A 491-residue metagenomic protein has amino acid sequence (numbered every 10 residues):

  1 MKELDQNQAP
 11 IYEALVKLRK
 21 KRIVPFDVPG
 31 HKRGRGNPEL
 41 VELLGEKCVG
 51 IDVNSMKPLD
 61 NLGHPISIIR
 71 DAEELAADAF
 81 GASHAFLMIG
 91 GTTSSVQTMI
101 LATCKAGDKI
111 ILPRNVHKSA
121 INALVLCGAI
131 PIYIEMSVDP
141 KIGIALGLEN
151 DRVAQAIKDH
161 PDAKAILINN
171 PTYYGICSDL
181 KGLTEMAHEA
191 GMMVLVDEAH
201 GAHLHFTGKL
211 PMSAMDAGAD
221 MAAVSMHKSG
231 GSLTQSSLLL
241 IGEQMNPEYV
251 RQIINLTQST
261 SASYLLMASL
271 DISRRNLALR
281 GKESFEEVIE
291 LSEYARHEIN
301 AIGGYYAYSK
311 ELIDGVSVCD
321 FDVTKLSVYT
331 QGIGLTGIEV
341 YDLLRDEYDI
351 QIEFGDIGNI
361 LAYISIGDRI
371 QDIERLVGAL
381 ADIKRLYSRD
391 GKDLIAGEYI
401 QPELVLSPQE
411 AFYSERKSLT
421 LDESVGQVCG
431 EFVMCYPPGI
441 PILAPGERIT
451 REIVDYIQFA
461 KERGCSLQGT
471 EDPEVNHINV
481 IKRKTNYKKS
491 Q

Functional and structural regions predicted by a protein language model:
M1-S67: N-terminal "arm"/small-domain region of PLP-dependent enzymes with the aminotransferase-like
D5-V16, K20, L40-L43, A82 (+1 more regions): Conserved PLP-enzyme active-site core in the AAT-like
R33, Y173, K228-S229, Q244-N246 (+6 more regions): Short, glycine-/Ser/Thr-/acidic-enriched flexible segments
V49-S94: Conserved N-terminal alpha-helix of the aminotransferase class I/II PLP-enzyme fold
L59, F86-M88, I166-N169, S327 (+1 more regions): Short glycine-rich or small-residue beta-strand-to-loop segments that form or flank ligand, phosphate, metal/Fe-S
L87, Y133-E135, V224, F354 (+1 more regions): Structural signal for conserved beta-strand scaffold positions within catalytic alpha/beta enzyme cores
Y294-G469: Conserved C-terminal alpha-helix-loop-beta "cap" of PLP-dependent enzymes that closes/shapes the active-site mouth
L380, G464-S466, T470-Y487: Surface-exposed interaction regions enriched in Ser/Thr/Asp/Glu that occur as long low-complexity tracts or repetitive
